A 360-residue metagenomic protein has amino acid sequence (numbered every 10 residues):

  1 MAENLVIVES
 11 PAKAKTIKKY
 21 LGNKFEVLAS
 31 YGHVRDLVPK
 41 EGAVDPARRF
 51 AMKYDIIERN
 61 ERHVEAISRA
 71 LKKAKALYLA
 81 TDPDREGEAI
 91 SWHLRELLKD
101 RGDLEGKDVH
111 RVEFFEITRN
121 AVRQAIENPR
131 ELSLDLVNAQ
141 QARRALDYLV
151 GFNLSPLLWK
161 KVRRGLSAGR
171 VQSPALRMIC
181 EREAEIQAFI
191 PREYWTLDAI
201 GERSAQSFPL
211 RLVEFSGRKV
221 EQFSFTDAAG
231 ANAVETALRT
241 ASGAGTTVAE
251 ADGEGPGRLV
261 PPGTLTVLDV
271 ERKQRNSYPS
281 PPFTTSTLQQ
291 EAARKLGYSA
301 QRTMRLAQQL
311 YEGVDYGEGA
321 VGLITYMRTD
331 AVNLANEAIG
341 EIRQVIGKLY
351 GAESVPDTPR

Functional and structural regions predicted by a protein language model:
M1-Q141, N153, F225, A229 (+3 more regions): Intrinsically disordered, low-complexity regulatory segments
A2, D82-D84, V162-S167, R272-S280 (+2 more regions): Conserved short loop/turn motifs at secondary-structure junctions
K13, H93, A145, T287-E291 (+1 more regions): A general alpha-helix detector
E26, R35-I56, A168-E312, I342-P359: Long, highly charged, low-complexity internal segments
K72, I117-R203, D269-N276: C-terminal or mid-to-C-terminal helical accessory/interaction module adjacent to the motor/catalytic core
R144, V150, E337, Y350-P356: Append "with occasional cross-activation on large, charged helical scaffolds in nucleic-acid assemblies
Y311-Y350: Catalytic phosphate-handling regions of large nucleic-acid enzymes and associated NTPases
